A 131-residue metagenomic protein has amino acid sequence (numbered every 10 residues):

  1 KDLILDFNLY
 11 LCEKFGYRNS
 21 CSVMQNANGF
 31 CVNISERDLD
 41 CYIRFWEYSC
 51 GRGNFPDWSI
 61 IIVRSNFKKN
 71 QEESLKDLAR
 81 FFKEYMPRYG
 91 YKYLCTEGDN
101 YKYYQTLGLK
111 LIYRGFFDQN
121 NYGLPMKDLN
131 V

Functional and structural regions predicted by a protein language model:
K1-N70, R80-V131: Non-catalytic substrate-recognition and accessory regions of acyl/acetyltransferase enzymes
